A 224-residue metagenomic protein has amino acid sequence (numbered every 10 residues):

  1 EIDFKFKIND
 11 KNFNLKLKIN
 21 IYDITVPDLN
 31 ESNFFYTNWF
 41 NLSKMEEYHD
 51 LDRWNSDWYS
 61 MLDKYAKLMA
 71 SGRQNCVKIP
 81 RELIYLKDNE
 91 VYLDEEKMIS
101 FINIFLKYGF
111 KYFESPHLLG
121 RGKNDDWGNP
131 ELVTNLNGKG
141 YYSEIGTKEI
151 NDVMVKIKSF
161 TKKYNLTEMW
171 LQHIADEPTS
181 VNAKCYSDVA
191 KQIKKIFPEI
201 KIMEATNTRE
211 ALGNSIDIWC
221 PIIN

Functional and structural regions predicted by a protein language model:
E1-D3: Short, solvent-exposed loop/turn segments enriched in Ser/Thr/Gly
F6-I8, K16-I196, N207-I216: Aromatic-lined carbohydrate-binding surfaces of glycoside hydrolases
K201-M203: Structural detector of well-ordered beta-strand residues that form the stable sheet scaffold of enzyme domains
D217-N224: Catalytic-core region of carbohydrate-active enzymes that cleave or remodel glycosidic bonds
